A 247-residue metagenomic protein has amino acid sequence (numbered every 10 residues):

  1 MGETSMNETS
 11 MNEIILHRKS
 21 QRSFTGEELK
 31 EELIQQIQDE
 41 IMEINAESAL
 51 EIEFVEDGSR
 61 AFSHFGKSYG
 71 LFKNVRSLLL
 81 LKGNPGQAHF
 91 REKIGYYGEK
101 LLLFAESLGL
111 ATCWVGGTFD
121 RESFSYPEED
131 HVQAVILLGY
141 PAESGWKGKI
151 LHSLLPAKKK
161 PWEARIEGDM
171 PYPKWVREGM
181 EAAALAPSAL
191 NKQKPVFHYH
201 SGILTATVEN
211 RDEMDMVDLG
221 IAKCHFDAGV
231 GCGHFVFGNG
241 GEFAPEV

Functional and structural regions predicted by a protein language model:
M1-V247: Acidic, surface-exposed loops and disordered segments
